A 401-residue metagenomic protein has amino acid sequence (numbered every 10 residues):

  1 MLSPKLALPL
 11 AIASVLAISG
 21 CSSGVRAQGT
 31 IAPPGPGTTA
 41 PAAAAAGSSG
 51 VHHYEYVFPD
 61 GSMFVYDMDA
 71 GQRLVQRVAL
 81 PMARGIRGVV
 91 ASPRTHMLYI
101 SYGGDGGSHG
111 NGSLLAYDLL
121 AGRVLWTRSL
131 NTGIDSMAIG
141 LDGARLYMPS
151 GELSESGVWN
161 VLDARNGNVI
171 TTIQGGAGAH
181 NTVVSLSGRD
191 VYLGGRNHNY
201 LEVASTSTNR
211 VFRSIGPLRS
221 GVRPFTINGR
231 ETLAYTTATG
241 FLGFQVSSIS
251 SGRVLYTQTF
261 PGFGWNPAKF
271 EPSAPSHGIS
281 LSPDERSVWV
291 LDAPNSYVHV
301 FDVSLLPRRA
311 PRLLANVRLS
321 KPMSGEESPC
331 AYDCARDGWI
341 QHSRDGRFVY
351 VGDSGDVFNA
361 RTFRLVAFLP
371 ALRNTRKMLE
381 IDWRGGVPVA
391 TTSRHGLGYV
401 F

Functional and structural regions predicted by a protein language model:
M1-L10: Bacterial N-terminal signal peptides that target proteins for export
P9-G20: Bacterial N-terminal signal peptides
C21-S23, Q28-F401: Predominantly soluble domains enriched in secretory-pathway, periplasmic, or organellar proteins
